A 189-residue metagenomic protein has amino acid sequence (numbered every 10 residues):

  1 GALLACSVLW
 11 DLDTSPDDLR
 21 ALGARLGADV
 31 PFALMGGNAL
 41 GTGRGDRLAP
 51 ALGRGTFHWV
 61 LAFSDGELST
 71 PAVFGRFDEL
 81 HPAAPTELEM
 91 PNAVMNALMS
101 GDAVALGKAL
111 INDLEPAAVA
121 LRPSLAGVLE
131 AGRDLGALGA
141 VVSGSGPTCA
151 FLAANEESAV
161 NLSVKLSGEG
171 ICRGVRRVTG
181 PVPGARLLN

Functional and structural regions predicted by a protein language model:
G1-L9, S143-L152: Short, small-residue alpha-helix embedded
G1-P16, F32-G36: DPxDG-like acidic metal-binding loop motif
A21, R25-L26, L40-P50: Active-site glycine-rich loop that binds ribose-phosphate moieties when present
A24, R133, S167-G168: Non-catalytic positions within long, well-ordered alpha-helices that form the structural scaffold/packing of enzyme
N38-L40, W59-L61, A150: Conserved hydrophobic/aromatic beta-strand scaffold that supports enzyme active sites
R44-G139, V160, V164, R176-N189: Conserved, helical-rich catalytic subdomain that frames metal- and/or nucleotide-binding sites in enzyme alpha/beta
L152-A159: Helix N-cap motif at beta-to-alpha junctions
